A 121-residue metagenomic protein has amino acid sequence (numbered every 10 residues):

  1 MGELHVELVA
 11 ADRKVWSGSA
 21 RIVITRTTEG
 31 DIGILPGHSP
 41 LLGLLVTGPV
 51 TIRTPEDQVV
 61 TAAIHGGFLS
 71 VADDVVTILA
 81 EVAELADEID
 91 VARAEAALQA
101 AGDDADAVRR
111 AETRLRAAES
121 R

Functional and structural regions predicted by a protein language model:
M1-H5, E119-S120: N-terminal export/targeting signal detector
H5-A97: Compact, glycine-rich, soluble single-domain proteins
L79-R121: Conserved bacterial/organellar gene-expression machines centered on ribosome-associated P-loop NTPases
